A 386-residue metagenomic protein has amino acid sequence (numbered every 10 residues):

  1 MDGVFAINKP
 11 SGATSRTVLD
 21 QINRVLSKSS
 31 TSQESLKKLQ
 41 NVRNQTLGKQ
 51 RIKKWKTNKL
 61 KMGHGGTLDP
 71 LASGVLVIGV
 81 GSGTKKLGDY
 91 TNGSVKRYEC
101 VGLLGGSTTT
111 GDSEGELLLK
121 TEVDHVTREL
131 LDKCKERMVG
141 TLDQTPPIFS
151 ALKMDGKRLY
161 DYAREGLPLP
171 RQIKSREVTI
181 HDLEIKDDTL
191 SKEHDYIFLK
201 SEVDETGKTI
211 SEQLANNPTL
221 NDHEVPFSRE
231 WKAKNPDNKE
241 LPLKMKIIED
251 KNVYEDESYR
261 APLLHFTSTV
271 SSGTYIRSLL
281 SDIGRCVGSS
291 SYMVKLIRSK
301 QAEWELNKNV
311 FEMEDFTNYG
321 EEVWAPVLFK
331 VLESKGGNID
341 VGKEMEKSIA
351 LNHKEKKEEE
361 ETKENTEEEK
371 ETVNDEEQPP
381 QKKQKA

Functional and structural regions predicted by a protein language model:
M1-A386: Catalytic/RNA-binding core of pseudouridine synthases
